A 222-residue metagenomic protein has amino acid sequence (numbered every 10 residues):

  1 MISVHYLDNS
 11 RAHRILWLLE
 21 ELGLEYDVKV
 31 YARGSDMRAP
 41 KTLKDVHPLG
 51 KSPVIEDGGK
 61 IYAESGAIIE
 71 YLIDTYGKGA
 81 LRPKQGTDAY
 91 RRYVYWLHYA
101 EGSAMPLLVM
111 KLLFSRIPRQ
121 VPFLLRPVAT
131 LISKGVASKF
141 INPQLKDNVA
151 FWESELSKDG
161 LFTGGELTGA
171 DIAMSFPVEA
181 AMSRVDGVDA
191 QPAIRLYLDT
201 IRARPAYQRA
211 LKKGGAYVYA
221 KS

Functional and structural regions predicted by a protein language model:
M1-L131, G135: GST-like domain detector, emphasizing the conserved glutathione-binding G-site in the N-terminal thioredoxin-like
A32, G169, G214: Short, solvent-exposed turn/loop segments enriched in Gly/Ser/Thr/Pro and often Arg
D45, A203, K212-K213: Phosphate-coordinating loops and pocket residues in cytosolic domains that bind phosphorylated ligands
A67, A193, A206: Residue-level recognition of oxygen-bearing side chains
G79-K84, P106-L108, L161-G165, A190 (+2 more regions): Short, hydrophobic secondary-structure boundary micro-motifs
A100-A203: GST-like fold's C-terminal all-alpha helical module
I132, G214-S222: Acidic/histidine-enriched, glycine/proline-rich intrinsically disordered or flexible terminal extensions
